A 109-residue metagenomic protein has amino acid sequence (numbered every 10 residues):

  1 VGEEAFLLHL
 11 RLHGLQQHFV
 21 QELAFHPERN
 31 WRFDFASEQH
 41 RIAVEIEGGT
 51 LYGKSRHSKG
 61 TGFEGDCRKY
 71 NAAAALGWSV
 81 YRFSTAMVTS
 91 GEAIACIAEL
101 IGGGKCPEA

Functional and structural regions predicted by a protein language model:
V1-A109: Nucleic-acid endo/exonuclease domains
